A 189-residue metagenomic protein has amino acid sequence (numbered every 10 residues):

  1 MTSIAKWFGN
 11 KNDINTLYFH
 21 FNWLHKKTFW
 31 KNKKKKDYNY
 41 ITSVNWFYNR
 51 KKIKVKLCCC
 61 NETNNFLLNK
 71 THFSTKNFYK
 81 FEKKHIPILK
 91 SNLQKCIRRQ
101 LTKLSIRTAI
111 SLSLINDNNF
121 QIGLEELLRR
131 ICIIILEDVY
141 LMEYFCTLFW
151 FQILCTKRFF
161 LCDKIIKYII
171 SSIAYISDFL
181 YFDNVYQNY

Functional and structural regions predicted by a protein language model:
S3-A5, G9-N10, T16, L24 (+4 more regions): C-terminal alpha-helical interaction modules of replication/initiation AAA+ assemblies
K90-K95: Amphipathic alpha-helical repeat scaffolds
R98-R99: Alpha-helix C-terminal capping/termination sites
